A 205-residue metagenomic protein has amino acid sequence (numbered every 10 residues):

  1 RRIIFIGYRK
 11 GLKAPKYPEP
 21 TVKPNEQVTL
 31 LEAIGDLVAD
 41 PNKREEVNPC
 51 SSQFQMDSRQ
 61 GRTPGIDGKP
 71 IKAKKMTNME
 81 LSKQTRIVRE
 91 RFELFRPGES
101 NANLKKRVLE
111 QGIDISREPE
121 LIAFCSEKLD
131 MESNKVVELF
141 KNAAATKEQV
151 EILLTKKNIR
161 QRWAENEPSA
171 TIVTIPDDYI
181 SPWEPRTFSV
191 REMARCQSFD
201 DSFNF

Functional and structural regions predicted by a protein language model:
R1-N142: Class I S-adenosyl-L-methionine
Y17, D40-N42, E46-P49, E184 (+3 more regions): Generic alpha-helix signal with a bias toward terminal, lower-confidence helices and secondary-structure junctions
I113-R195, D200-N204: Polybasic, glycine- and aromatic-enriched phosphate-binding surface used to engage nucleic acids
